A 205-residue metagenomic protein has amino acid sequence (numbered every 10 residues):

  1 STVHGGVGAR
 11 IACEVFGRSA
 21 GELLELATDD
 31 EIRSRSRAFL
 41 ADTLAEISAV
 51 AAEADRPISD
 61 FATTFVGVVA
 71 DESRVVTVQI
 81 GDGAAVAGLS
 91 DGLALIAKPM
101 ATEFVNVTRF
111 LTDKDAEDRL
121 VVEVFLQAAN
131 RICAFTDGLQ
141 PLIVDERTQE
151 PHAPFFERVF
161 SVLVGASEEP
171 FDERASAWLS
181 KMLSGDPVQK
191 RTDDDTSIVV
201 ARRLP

Functional and structural regions predicted by a protein language model:
S1-D29: Primarily the active-site beta-strand->alpha-helix module of PP2C/PPM metal-dependent phosphatases, and frequently
S1-G6, A84-V86, G138-E146: Short acidic, Gly/Ser-rich segments with clustered Asp/Glu that frequently serve as metal-coordination loops in enzyme
E25-V86, R119-L126, Q189-D193: Catalytic core of PPM/PP2C metal-dependent serine/threonine phosphatase domains
F61-A62, T102-V124: Active-site glycine-rich loop that binds ribose-phosphate moieties when present
G67-V69, Q79-G81, L89, K98 (+2 more regions): Short, structured patches in soluble enzyme cores that scaffold and shape functional sites
A87-G88, I96, R109-T112: Surface-exposed beta-loop interaction hotspot
L93-V105: Flexible glycine-rich active-site/ligand-binding loops centered on an Asp-His dyad
D115-E117, V121-P205: C-terminal catalytic subdomain
